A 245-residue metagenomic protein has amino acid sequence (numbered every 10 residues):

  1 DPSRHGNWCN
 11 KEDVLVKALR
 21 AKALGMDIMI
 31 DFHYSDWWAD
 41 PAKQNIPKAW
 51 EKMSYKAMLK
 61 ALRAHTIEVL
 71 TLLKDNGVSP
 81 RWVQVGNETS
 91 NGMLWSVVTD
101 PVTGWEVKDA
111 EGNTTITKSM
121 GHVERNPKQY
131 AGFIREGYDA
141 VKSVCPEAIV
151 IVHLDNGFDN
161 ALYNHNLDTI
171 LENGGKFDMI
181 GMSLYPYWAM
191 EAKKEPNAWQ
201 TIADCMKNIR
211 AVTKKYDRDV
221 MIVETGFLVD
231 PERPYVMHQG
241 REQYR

Functional and structural regions predicted by a protein language model:
D1, Q239-R245: Short, intrinsically disordered, charge-balanced linker/junction segments flanking boundaries in proteins
D1-V107, N113-N126, Y130-I149, D155: Substrate-binding cleft and catalytic face of glycoside hydrolase catalytic domains, especially the flexible beta-alpha
N10-K11, L62, N160, I202 (+1 more regions): A conditional alpha-helix N-cap/helix-loop micro-motif detector
Y34, H65, Y130, Y185-W188 (+3 more regions): Aromatic side chains
I46-A49, P101, D168-I170, H238-R241: Short, hinge-like loop/turn segments at secondary-structure boundaries
W50-K52, W105-V107, E172-G174, V212 (+1 more regions): Short, surface-exposed linear patches
S54-M58, K193, R245: Intrinsic-disorder/low-complexity, polar/charged segments
S143-V150, G157-H238: Glycoside hydrolase catalytic-domain groove-lining segments
